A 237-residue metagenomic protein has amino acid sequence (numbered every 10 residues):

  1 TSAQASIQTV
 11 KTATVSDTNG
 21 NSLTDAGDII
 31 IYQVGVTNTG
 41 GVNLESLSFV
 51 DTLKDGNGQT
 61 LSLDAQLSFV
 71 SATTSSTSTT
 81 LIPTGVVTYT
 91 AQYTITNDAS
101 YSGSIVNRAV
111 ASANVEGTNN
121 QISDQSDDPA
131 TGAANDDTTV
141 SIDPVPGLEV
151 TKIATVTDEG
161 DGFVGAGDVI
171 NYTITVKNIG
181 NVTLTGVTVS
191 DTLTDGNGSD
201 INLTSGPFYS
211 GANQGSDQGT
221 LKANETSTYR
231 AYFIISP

Functional and structural regions predicted by a protein language model:
T1-P237: Exported/extracytosolic protein signature
